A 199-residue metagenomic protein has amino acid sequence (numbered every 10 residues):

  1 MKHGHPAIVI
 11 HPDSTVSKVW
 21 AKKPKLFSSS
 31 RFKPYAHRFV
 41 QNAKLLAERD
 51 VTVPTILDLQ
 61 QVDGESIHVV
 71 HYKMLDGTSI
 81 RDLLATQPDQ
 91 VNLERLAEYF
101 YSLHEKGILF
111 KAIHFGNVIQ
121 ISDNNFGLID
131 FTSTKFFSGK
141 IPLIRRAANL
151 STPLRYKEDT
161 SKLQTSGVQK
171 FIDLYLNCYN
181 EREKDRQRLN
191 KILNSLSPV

Functional and structural regions predicted by a protein language model:
M1-L75, Y101-K106: Conserved ATP-binding subdomain of kinase catalytic cores across diverse folds
P24, S79, F136: Conserved protein kinase catalytic core
S29-R31, L84-P88, K140-P142: Short, solvent-exposed loop/turn segments at secondary-structure boundaries
N42-T52, R81-N117, I121: Conserved kinase catalytic-core helix
R49, V53-I67, I108-K111, F115-D123 (+1 more regions): A cross-family kinase active-site recognition segment
V69-K73, N125-F131: A short beta-strand motif that forms the metal-chelation/ATP-contact edge of phosphoryl-transfer active sites
Y99, L103-G127, E158-K162, I172-N180: Charged, low-complexity C-terminal accessory regions
G127-V199: C-lobe/activation-segment region of protein kinase-like
